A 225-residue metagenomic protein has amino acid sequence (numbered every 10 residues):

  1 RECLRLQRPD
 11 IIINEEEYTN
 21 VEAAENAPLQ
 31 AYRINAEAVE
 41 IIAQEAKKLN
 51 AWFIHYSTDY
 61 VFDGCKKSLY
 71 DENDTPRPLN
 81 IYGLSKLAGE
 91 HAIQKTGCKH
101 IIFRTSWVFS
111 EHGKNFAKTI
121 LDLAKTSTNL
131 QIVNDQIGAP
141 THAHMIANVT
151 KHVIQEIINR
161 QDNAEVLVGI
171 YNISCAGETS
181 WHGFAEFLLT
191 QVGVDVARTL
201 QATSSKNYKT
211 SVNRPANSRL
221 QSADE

Functional and structural regions predicted by a protein language model:
R1-I34: NAD(P)H-binding glycine-rich loop region in Rossmannoid oxidoreductase-like domains and their noncatalytic homologs
Q7, I11, E45-L49, T96 (+1 more regions): Helix C-cap/helix->beta junction micro-motif
I12, N26-I54: NAD(P)-cofactor binding segment of oxidoreductase domains
I12-E16, F53-T58, D63, F103-T105: SDR active-site strand-loop-helix element
N26, R33, E37-I41, V61-F103 (+1 more regions): Catalytic helix-loop patch of NAD(P)-dependent Rossmann-fold dehydrogenases
H91-A139, A143-H152: NAD(P)-dependent short-chain dehydrogenase/reductase
V149-T150, E156-V212: Mid/C-terminal beta-alpha module of Rossmann-like enzyme folds, strongest in SDR-family dehydrogenases/epimerases
N213-E225: C-terminal amphipathic/interface module of NAD(P)-dependent oxidoreductases and related NAD-binding regulators
